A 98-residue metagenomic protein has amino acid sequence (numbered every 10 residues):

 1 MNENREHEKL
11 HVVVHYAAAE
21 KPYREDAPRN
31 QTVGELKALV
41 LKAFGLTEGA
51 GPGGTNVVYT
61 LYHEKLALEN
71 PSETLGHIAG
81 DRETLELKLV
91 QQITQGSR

Functional and structural regions predicted by a protein language model:
M1-R98: Ubiquitin system architectures
